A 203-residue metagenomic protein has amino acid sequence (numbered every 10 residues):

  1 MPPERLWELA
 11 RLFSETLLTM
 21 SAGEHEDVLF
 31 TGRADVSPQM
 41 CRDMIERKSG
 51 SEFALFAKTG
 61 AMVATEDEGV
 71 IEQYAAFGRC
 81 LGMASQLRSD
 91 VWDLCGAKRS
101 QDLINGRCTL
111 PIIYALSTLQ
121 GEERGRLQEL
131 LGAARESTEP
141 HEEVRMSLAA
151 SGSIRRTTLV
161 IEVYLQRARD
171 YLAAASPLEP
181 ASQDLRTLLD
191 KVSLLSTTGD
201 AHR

Functional and structural regions predicted by a protein language model:
M1-R203: All-alpha prenyltransferase/terpene-synthase fold signal
